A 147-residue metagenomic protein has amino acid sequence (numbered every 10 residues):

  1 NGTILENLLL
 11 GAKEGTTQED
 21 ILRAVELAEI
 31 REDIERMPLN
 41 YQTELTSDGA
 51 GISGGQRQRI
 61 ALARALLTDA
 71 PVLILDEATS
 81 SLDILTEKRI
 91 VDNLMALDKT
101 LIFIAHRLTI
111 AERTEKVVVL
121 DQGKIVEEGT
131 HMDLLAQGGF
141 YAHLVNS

Functional and structural regions predicted by a protein language model:
N1, Q18, Y141-A142: Internal amphipathic alpha-helical segments of the cytochrome P450 catalytic fold
G2-L9, A24-A28, N40-G138: ABC-family ATPase nucleotide-binding domain "signature/switch" substructure
L9-Q18: ABC-type ATPase nucleotide-binding domains, specifically the catalytic core motifs of the NBD
T16, E32, T109: Short alpha-helical
I21, L27-I34: Hydrophobic patch in the ABC ATPase nucleotide-binding domain
I30, A136-S147: C-terminal boundary and immediately downstream tail of ABC-type ATPase nucleotide-binding domains
I34, L45, H143-V145: Short, hydrophobic secondary-structure boundary micro-motifs
